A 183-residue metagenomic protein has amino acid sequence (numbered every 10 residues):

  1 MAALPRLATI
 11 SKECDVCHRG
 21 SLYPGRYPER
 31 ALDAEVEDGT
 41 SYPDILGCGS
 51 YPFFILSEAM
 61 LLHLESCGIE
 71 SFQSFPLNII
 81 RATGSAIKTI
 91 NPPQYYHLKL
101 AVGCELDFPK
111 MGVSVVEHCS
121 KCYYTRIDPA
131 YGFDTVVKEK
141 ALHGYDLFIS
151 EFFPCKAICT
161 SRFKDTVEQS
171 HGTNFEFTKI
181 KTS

Functional and structural regions predicted by a protein language model:
M1-S183: Extended, low-hydrophobicity, polar/charged segments
